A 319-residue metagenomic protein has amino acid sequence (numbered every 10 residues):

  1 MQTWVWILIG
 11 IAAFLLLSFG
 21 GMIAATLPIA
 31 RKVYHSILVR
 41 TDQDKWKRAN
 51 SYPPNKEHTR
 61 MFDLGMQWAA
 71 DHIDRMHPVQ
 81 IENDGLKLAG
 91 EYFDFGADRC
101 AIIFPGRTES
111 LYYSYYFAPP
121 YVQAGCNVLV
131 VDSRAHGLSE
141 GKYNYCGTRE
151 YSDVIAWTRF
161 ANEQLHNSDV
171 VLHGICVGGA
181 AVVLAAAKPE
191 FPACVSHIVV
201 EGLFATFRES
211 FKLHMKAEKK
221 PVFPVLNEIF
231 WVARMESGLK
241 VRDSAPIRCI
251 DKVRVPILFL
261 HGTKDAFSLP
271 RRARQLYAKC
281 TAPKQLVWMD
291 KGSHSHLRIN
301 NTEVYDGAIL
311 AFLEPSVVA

Functional and structural regions predicted by a protein language model:
A13-I81: An N-terminal hydrophobic leader/cap segment in hydrolases
A118-E140: Conserved alpha/beta-hydrolase
N144-L165: Alpha/beta-hydrolase active-site loop
L184-K240, R248-C249, W288: Hydrolase active-site cap/lid region
K252-R254, F259-H261, D265: Short beta-strand/loop motif that positions the catalytic acidic residue of the alpha/beta-hydrolase fold
A266-R272: Conserved alpha/beta-hydrolase "acid-adjacent" motif
A278-S295: Catalytic histidine neighborhood in serine/cysteine hydrolases with alpha/beta-hydrolase-type architecture
G292-D306: Catalytic histidine-centered segment of alpha/beta-hydrolase-like enzymes
